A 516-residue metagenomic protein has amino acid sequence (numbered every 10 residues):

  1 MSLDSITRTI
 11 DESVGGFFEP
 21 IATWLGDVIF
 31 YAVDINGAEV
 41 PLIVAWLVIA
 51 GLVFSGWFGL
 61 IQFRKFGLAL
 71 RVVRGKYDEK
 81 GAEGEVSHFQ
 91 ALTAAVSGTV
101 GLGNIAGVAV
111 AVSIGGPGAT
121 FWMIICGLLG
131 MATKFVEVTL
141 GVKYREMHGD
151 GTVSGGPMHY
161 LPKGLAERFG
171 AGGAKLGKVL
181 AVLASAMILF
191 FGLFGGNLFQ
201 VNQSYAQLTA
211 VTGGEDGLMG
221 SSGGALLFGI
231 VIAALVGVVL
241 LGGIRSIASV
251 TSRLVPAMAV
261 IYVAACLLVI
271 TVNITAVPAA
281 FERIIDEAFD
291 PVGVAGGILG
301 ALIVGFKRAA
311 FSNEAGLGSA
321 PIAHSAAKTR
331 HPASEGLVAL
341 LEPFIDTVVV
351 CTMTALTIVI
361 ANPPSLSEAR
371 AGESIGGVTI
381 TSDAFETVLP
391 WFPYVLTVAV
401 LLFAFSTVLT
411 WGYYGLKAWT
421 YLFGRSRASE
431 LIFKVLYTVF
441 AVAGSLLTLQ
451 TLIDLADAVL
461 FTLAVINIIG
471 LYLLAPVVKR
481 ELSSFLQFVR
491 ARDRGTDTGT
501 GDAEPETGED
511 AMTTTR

Functional and structural regions predicted by a protein language model:
M1-L102, V112-A119, G130, Y472-R516: N-terminal alpha-helical transmembrane segments of multi-pass membrane transport and channel/translocase proteins
N36-K65, S113-V153, T347-M353, D457-G470: Extracellular loop-to-transmembrane helix junctions
W46-I49, F54, F58-L70, L180 (+7 more regions): Membrane-interface loop-to-helix entry segments
F54-S55, V96-S97, C126-V153, P162-N202 (+3 more regions): Helix-loop-helix module between adjacent transmembrane segments
W57-Q62, N104-V108, L193-Y205, E215-G217 (+5 more regions): Transmembrane helix-loop junctions in multi-pass membrane proteins
I61-H88, V110-V112, G116-T120, A132-L176 (+3 more regions): Flexible loop linkers connecting adjacent transmembrane helices in multi-pass alpha-helical membrane transporters
G81-I114, L140-K143, G149-L165, L183 (+2 more regions): Alpha-helical membrane segments and immediately flanking helix-loop junctions that form or couple to the substrate/ion
E137-R145, G149, A265-R283, V294-G297 (+3 more regions): Extracellular/periplasmic helix-exit of transmembrane alpha-helices
